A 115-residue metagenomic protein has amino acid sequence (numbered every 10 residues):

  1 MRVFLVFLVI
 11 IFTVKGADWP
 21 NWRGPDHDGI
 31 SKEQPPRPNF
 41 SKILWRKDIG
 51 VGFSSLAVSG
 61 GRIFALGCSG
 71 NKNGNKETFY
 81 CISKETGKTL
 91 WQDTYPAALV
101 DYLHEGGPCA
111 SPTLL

Functional and structural regions predicted by a protein language model:
M1-F4, L90-Q92: Short secondary-structure capping/junction motifs at helix and strand boundaries
V3-F12: Sec-dependent N-terminal signal peptides
V14-L115: Noncatalytic, solvent-exposed loop/strand surfaces of beta-propeller-type extracellular/periplasmic domains
